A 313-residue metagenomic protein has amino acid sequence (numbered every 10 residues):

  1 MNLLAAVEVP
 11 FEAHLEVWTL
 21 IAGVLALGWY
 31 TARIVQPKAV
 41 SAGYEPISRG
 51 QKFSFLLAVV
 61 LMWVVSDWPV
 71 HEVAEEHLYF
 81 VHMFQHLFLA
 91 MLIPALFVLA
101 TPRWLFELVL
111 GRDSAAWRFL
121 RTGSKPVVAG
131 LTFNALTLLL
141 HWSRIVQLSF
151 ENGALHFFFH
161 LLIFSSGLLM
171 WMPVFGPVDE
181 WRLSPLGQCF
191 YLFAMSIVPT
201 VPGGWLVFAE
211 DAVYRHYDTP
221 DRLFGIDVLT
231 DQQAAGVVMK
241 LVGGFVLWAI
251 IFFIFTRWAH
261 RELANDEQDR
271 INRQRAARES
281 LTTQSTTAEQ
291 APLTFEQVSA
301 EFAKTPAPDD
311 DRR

Functional and structural regions predicted by a protein language model:
M1-R313: Alpha-helical membrane segments of multi-pass proteins
